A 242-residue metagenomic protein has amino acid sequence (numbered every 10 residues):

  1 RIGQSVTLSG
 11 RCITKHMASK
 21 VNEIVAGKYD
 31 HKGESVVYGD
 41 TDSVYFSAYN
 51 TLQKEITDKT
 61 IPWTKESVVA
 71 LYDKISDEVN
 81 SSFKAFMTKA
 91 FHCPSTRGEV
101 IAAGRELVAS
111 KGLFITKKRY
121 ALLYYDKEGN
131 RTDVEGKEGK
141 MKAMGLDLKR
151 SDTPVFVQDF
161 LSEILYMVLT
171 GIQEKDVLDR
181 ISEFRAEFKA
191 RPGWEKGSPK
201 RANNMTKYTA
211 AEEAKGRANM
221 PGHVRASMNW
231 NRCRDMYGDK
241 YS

Functional and structural regions predicted by a protein language model:
R1-L8, S43: Conserved short loop/turn motifs at secondary-structure junctions
T7-R11, K15-G39, A48-S242: DNA-dependent DNA polymerase catalytic subunits
